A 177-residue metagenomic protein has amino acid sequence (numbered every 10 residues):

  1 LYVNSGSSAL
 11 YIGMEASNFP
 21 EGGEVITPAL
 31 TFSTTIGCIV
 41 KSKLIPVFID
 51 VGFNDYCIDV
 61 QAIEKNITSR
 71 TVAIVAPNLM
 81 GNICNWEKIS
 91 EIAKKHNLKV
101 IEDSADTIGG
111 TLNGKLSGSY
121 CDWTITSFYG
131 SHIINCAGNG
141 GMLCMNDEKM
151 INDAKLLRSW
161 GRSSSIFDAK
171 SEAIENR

Functional and structural regions predicted by a protein language model:
L1-E24, C38-K41, F48-D50, K115: Phosphate-binding glycine-rich loop
E21, T27, F48, V100-E102 (+1 more regions): Hydrophobic residues in well-ordered beta-strands that form the structural core
E24, I45, V72-A73, N97-K99 (+2 more regions): Proline-centered loop/turn at the N-terminus of a beta-strand
T35, I89, A154: Aromatic/hydrophobic pocket-lining residues that form π-stacking "cages" and hydrophobic walls in ligand
G37-I39, I92, I133: Hydrophobic/aromatic ligand-binding patch that stacks against planar heteroaromatic rings of cofactors or nucleotides
V60-V75, M80-G114, D147: Catalytic PLP-binding core of fold-type I/II PLP enzymes
T107-N113, Y120-R177: Active-site region of PLP-dependent enzymes
